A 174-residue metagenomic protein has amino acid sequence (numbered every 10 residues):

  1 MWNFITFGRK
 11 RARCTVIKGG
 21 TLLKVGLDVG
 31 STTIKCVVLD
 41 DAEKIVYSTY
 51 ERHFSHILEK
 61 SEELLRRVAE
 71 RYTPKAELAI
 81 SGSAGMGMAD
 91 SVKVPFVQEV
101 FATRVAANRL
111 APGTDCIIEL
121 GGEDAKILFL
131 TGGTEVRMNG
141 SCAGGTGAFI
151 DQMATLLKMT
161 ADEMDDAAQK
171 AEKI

Functional and structural regions predicted by a protein language model:
W2-E99: N-terminal glycine/serine-rich phosphate-binding loop of ATP-dependent small-molecule kinases, especially carbohydrate
I17, A84-E135: Conserved phosphate-binding catalytic cores of ATP/NTP-utilizing and phosphoryl-transfer enzymes
V25, I34, E123-A125, T155: Structural beta-strand/beta-sheet cores of well-ordered domains, especially the beta-sheet scaffolds that support
V29-G30, D41, L78-A84, V100 (+6 more regions): Fold-independent oxyanion-binding glycine-rich loops and adjacent beta-strand/coil segments at enzyme active sites
E51-S55, E99-A106, S141-A148: Short, acidic/turn-prone active-site loops that include or flank metal/cofactor- and phosphate-binding residues
K60-E63, R67, G87, V105-R109 (+2 more regions): Alpha-helical scaffold segments in soluble metabolic enzymes
G132-K173: Glycine-rich phosphate-binding loop plus the immediately following alpha-helix
